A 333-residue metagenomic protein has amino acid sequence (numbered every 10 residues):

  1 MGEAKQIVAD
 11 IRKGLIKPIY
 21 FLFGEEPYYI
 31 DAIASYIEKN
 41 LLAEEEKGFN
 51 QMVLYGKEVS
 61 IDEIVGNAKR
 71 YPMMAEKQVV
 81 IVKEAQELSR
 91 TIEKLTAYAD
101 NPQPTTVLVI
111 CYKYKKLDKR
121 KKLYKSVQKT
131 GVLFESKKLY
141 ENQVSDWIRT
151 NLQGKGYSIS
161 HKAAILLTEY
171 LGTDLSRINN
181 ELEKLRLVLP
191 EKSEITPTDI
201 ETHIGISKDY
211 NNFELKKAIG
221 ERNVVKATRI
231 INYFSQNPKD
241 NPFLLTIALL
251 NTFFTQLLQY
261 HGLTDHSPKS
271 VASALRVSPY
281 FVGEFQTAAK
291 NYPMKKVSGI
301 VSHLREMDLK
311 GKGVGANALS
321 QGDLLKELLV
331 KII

Functional and structural regions predicted by a protein language model:
M1-I333: Conserved beta/loop motifs at nucleotide-recognition and modification sites
